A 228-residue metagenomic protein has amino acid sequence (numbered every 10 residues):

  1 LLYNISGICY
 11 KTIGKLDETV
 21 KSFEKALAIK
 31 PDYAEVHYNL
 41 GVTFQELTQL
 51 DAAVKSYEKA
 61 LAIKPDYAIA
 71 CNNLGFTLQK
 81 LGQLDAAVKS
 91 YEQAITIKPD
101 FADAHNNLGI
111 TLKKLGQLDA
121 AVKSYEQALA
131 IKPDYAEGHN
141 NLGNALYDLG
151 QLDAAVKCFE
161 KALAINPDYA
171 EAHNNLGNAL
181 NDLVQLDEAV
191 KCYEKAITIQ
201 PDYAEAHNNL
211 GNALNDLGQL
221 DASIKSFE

Functional and structural regions predicted by a protein language model:
L1-T12, E35-E46, I69-K80, D103-K114 (+3 more regions): Conserved alpha-helical positions within TPR/SEL1-like repeat arrays
Q219, S223-E228: Short, intrinsically disordered, charge-balanced linker/junction segments flanking boundaries in proteins
